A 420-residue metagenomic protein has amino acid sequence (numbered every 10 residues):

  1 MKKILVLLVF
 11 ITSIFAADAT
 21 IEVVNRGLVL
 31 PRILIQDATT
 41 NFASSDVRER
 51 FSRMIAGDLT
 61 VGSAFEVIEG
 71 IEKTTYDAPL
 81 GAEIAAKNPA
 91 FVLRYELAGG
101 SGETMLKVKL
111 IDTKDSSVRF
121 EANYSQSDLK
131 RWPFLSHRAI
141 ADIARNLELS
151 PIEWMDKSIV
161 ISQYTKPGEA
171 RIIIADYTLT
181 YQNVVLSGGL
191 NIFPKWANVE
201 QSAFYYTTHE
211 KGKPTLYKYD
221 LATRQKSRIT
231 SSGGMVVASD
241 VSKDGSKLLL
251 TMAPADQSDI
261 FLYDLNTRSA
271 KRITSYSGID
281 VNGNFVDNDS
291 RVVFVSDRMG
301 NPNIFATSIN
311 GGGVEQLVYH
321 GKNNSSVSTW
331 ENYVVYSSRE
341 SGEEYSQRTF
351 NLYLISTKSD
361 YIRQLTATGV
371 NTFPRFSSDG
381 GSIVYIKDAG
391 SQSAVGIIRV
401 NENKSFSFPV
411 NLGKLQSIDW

Functional and structural regions predicted by a protein language model:
A17-L30, S117-R119, N123-Q182: C-terminal/domain-edge helix-coil "capping" segments
E22-E83: Short beta-strand->alpha-helix linker/helix-N-cap micro-motif that forms a surface specificity/interaction loop
P79-A139: Amphipathic beta-strand/beta-sheet edge segments enriched in Tyr/Trp
W154-M155, N198-E200, K243-D244, D287-N288 (+2 more regions): Residue-level detector of Asp-centered blade-edge/turn motifs that repeat once per structural unit in beta-propeller
I159, A203-Y205, L248-L249, V292-V293 (+2 more regions): Hydrophobic beta-strand positions that form the internal "hydrophobic ladder" of WD40/Gbeta-like beta-propeller blades
T165-A170, T207-T215, S231-G234, T251-I260 (+6 more regions): A flexible loop/linker signature enriched in serine peptidases of the S9 family
D176-I192, D220-M235, Y263-I279, T307-N323 (+2 more regions): Multi-bladed beta-propeller domains
